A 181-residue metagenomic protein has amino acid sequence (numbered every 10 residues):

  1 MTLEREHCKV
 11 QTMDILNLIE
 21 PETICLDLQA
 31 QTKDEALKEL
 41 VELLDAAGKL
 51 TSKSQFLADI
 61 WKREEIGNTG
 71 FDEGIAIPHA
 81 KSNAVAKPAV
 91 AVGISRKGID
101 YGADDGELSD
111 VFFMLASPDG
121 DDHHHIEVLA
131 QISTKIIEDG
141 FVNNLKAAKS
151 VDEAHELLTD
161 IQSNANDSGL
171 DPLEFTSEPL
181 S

Functional and structural regions predicted by a protein language model:
T2-S181: Cytosolic covalent-transfer regions centered on His/Cys nucleophiles that carry phosphoryl or persulfide groups
